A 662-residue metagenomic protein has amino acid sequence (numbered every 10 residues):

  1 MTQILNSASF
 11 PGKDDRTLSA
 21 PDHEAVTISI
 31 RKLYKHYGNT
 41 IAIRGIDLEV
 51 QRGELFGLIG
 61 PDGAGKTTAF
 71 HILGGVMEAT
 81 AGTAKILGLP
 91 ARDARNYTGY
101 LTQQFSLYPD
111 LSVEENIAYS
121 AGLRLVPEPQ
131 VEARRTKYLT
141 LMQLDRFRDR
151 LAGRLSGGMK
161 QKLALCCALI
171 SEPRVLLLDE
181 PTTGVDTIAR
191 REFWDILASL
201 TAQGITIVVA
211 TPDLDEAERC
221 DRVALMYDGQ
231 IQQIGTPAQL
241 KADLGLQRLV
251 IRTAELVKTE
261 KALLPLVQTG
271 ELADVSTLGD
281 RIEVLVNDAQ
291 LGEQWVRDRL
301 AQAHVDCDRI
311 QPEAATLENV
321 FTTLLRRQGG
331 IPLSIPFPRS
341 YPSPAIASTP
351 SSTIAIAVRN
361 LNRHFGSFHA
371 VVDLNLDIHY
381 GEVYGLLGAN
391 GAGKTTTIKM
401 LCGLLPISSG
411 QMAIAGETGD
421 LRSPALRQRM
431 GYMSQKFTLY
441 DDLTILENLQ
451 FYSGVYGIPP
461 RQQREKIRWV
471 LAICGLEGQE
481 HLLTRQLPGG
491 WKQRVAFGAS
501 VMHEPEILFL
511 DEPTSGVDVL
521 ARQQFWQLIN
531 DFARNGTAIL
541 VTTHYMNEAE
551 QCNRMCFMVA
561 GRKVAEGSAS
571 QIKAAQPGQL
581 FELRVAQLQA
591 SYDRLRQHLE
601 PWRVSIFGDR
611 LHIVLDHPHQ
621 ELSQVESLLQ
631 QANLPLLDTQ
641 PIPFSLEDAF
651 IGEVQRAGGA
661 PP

Functional and structural regions predicted by a protein language model:
G82-A94, G410-T418, A425-L426: Conserved ABC transporter NBD signature motif
A118, G122, P129-F147, Q450 (+2 more regions): Conserved ABC ATPase "signature" region
L151-L155, L483-L487: Conserved ABC ATPase signature
L176-D179, L508-D511: Catalytic Walker B motif of ABC-type/P-loop ATPase nucleotide-binding domains
